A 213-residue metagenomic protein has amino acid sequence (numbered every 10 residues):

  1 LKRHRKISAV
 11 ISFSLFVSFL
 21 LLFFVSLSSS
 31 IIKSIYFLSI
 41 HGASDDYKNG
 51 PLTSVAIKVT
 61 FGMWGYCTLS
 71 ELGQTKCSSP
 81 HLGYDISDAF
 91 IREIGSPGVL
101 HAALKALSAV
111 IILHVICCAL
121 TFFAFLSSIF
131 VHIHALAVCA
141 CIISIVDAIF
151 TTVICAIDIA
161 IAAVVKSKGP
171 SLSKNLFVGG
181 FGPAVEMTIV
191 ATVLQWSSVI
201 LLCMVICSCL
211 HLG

Functional and structural regions predicted by a protein language model:
L1-K2, G95-V110, L172-M187: Juxtamembrane membrane-interface segments at transmembrane-helix boundaries in membrane proteins
L1-Y36, V110-A162, T188-A191, Q195-C209: Signature of small four-pass
L22-V25, I32-A109: A surface-exposed beta-alpha-beta supersecondary segment
F61-Y66, F181-S197: Hydrophobic alpha-helical transmembrane segments
A140-I143, P170-L176: Short helix/strand-bridging catalytic loops that position acidic/His residues to coordinate divalent metals and engage
A162-S171: Peri-membrane helix termini and adjoining interfacial loops of integral membrane proteins
